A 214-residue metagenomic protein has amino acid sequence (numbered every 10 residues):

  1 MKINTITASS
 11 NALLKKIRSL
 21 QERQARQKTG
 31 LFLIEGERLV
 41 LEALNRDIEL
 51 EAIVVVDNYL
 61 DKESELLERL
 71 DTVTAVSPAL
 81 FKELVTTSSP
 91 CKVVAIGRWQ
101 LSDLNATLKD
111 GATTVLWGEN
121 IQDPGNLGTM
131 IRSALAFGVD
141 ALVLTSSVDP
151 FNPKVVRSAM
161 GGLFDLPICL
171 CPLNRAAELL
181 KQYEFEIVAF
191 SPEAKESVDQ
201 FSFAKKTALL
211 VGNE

Functional and structural regions predicted by a protein language model:
M1-D61, S147-V148: Boundary-proximal intrinsically disordered activation/regulatory segments immediately upstream of a helical core
N4-A8, T72-S77, L166-A176: Short acidic-hydrophobic, aromatic-tinged amphipathic segments that line or gate anion-handling sites
K28-L31, E49-A52, L70-T72, D140-L142 (+2 more regions): Short active-site oxyanion
N45, L101-K195: RNA substrate-binding interface of SAM-dependent RNA methyltransferases
E49-A79: Active-site cofactor/substrate anionic-group-binding motifs, chiefly glycine- and Lys/Arg-rich phosphate-binding loops
L67-R98: Glycine/small-residue-rich loop that forms an oxyanion/phosphate-binding "nest" at active or ligand-binding sites
V188-E214: Active-site/ligand-binding-proximal alpha/beta "capping" segment
